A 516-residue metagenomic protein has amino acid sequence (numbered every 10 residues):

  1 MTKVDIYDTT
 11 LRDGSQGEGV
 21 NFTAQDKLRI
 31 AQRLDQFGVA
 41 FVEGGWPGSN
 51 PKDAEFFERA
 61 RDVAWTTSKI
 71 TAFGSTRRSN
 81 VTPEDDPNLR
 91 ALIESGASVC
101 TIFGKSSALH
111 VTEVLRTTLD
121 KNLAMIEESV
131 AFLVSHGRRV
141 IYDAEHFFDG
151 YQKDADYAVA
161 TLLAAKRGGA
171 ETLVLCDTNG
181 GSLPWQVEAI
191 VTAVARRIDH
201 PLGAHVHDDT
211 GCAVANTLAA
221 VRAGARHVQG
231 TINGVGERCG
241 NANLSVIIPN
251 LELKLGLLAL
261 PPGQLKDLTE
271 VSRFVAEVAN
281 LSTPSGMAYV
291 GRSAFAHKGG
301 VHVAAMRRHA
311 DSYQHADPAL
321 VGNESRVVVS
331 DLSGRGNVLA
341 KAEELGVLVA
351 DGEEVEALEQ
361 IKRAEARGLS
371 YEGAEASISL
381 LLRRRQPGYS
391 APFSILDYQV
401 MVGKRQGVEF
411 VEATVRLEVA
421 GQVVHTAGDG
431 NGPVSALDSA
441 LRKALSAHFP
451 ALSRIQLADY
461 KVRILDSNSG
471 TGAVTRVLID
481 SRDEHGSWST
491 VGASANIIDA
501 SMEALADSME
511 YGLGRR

Functional and structural regions predicted by a protein language model:
K3-V4, T10, P249, L255-H425 (+1 more regions): A mid-to-C-terminal "edge-of-domain" accessory segment
V4-I6, D13-V42, R59-W65, R78-L202 (+1 more regions): Alpha/beta enzyme core
T66-F73: A glycine-rich helix N-cap at a beta->alpha junction
L175, Q229-E237, E252-P261, V321-V328 (+2 more regions): Short beta-alpha connecting loops at secondary-structure transitions that line or flank enzyme active sites
N179-S182, A189-R308: Catalytic alpha/beta core domains of metabolic enzymes, predominantly
G407, R416, T426, N431-L445: Conserved mixed alpha/beta catalytic, RNA-binding, or beta-rich assembly cores of soluble enzyme, regulatory
H448-R482: Generic long, charged, amphipathic alpha-helical segments
E484-R516: Mixed-charge, glycine-accented linear interaction segment located at domain edges/termini
